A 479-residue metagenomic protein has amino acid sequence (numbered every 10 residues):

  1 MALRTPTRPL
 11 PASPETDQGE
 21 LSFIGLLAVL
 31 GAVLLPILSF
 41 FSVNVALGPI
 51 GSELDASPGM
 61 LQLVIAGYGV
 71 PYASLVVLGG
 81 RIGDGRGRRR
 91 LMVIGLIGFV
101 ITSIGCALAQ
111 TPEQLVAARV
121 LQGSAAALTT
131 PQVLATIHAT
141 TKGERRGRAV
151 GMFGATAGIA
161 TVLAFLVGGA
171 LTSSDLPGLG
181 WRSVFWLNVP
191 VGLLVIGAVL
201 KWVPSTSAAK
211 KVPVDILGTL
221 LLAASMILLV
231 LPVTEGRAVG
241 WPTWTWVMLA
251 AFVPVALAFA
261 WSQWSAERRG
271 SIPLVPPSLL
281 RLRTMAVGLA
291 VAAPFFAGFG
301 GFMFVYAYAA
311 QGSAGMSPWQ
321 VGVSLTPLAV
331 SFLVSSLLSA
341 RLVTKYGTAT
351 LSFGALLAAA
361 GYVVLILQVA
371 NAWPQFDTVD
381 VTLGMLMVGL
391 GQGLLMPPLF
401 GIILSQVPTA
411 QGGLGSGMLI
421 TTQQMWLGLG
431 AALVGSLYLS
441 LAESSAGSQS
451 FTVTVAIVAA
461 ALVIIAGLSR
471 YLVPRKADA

Functional and structural regions predicted by a protein language model:
M1-P36: Cytosolic juxtamembrane N-terminal segment immediately preceding the first transmembrane helix of multi-pass
S22-V45, T245, V255, G270-A477: 12-transmembrane solute porter fold
N44-S74, Q114-A117, V323: Extracellular/periplasmic helix-loop-helix junction of adjacent transmembrane segments in MFS-like secondary
P49, G80-R81, G85, A170 (+1 more regions): Membrane-interface helix termini in secondary transporters
E53-D55, G87, L108-Q114, G315 (+2 more regions): Helix-breaking motifs and short loop linkers at transmembrane-helix boundaries and internal kinks in secondary membrane
A66-G80, A126-L134, H138, T326-L338: Central cavity-lining transmembrane alpha-helices of secondary-active solute carriers, predominantly the Major
R90-L217: Helix-loop-helix hairpins in multi-pass membrane proteins, especially solute transporters
S174-A290, G298, M316, S324: Hydrophobic transmembrane-helix bundles of small-molecule transporters
